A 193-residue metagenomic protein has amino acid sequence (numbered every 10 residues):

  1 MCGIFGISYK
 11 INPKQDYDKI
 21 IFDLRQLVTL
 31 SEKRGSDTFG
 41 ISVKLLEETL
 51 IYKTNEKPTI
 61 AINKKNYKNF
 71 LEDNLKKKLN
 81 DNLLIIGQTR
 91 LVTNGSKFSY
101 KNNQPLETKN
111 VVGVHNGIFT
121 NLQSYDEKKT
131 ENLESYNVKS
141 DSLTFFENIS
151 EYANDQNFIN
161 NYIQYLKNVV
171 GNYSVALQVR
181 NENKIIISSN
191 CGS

Functional and structural regions predicted by a protein language model:
M1-S193: Conserved short alpha-helical segments that host acidic/polar catalytic motifs at enzyme active sites
